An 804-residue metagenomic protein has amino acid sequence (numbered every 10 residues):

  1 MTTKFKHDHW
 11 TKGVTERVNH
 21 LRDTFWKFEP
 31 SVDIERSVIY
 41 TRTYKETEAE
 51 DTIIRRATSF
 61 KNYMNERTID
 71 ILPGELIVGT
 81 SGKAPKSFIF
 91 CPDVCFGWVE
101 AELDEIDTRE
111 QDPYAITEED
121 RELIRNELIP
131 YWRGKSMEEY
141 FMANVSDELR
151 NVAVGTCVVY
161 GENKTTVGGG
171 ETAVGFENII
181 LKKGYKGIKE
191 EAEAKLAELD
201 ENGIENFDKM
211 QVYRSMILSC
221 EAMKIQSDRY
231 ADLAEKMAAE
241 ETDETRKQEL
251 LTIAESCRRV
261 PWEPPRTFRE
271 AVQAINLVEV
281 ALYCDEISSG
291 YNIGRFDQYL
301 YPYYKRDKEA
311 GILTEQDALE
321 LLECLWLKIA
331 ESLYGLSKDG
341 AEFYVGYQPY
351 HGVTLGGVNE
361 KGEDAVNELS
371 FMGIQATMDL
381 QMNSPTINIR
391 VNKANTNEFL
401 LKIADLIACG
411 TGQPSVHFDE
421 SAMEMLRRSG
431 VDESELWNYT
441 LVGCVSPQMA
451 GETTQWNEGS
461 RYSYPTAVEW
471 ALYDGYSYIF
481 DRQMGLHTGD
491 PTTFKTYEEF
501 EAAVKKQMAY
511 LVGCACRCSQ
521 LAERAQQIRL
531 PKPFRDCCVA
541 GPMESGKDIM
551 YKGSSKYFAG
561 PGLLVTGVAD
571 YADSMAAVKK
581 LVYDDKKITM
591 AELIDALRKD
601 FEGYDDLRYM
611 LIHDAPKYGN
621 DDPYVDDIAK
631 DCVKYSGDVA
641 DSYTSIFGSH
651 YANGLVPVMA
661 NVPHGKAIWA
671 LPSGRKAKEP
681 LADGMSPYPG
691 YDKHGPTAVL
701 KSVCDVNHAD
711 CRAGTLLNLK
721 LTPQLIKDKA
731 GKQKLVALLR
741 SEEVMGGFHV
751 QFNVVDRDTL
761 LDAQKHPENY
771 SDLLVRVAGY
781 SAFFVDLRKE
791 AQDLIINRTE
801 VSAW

Functional and structural regions predicted by a protein language model:
T2-M216, E249-T252, S256-W804: Conserved catalytic cores of very large enzyme subunits
R214-I225: Extended non-globular scaffold/tether segments
Q226, E241-T242, R529, Y583: Functionally constrained cores in energy, signaling, and assembly domains
M237-K247: A conserved hydrophobic secondary-structure block that centers on an alpha-helix together with its immediately flanking
